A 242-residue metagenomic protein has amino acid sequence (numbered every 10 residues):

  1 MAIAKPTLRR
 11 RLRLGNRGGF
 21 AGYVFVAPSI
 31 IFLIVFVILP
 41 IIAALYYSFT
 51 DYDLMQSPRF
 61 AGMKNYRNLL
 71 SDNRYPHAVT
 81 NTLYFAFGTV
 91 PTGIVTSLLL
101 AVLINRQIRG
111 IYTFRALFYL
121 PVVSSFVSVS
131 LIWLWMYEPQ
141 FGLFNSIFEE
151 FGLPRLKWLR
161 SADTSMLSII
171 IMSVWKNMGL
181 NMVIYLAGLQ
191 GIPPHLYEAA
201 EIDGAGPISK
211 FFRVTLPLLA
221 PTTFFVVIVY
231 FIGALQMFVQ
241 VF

Functional and structural regions predicted by a protein language model:
M1-N16: Short, Lys/Arg-rich, polar N-terminal cytosolic tail immediately upstream of the first transmembrane signal-anchor
G18-F242: A structural signal for multi-pass alpha-helical bundles of membrane permease subunits that mediate small-molecule
